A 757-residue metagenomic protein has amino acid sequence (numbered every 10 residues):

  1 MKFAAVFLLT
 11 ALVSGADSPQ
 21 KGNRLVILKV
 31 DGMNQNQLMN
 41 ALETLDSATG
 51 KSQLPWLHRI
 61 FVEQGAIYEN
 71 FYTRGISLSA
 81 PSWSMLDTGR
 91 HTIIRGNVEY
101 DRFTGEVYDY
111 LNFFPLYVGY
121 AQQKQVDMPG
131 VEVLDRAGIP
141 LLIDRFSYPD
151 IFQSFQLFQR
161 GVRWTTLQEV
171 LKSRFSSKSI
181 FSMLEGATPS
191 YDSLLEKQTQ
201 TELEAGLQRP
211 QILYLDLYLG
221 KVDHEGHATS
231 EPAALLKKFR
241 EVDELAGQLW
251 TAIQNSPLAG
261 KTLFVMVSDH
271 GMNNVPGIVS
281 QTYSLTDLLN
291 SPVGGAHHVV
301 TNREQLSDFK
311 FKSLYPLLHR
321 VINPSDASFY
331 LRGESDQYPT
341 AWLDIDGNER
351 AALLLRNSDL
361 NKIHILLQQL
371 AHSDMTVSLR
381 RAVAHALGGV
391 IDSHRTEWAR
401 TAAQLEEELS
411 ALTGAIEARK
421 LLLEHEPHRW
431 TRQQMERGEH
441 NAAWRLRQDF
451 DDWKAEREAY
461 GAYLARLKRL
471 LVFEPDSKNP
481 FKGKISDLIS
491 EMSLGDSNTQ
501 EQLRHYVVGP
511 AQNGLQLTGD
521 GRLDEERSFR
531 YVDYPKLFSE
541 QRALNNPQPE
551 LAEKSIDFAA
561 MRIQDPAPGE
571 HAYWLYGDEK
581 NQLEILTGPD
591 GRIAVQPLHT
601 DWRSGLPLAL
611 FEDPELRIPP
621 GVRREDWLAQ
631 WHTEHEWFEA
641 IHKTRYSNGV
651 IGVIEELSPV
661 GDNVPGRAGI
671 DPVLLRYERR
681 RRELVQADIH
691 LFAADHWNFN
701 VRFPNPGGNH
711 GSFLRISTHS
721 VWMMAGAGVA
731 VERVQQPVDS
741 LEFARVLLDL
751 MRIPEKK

Functional and structural regions predicted by a protein language model:
L12-M85, H91, P115-T166, P210-L213 (+13 more regions): …; additionally, a secondary subgroup of soluble metalloenzymes is captured
G22-L25, Y148-Q156, S190-A228, R419 (+3 more regions): Active-site regions of oxyanion-processing enzymes, predominantly non-cytosolic
G22-L38, I60-F61, L86, I212-G220 (+6 more regions): Beta-strand elements within well-structured catalytic alpha/beta cores of enzymes that handle phosphate/sulfate esters
Q37-G206, P276, L353-L355, I363 (+16 more regions): Active-site-proximal alpha/beta segments of enzymes that process anionic O-linked groups
A41-S47, L167-V170, S230-L236, I278-P292 (+1 more regions): Short secondary-structure boundary/capping segments
L111, Y117, D135-I139, N323-R733 (+2 more regions): Active-site neighborhoods of enzymes that stabilize oxyanions during catalysis
T188-P210, L215, V222-F264, H270-V275 (+5 more regions): A long, amphipathic alpha-helix that forms part of the scaffold/cap immediately adjacent to metal-dependent active
P292-G347: Extended charged low-complexity segments that act as oligomerization/scaffolding linkers
